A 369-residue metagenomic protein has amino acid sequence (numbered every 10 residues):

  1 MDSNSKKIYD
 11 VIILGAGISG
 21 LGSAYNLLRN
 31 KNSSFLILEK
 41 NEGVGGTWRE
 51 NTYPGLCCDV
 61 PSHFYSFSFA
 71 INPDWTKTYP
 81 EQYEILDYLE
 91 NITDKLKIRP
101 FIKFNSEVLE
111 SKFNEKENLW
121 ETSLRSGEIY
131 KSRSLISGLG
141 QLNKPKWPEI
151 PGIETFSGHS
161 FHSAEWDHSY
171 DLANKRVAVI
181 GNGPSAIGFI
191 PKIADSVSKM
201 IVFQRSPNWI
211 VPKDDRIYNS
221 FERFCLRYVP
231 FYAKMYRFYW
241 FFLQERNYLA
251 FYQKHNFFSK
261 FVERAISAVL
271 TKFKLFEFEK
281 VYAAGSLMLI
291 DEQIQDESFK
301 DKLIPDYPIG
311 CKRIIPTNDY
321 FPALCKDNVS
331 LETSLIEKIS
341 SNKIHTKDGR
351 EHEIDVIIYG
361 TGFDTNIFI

Functional and structural regions predicted by a protein language model:
S5-I8, I13-I18, G22-I37, N41-G43 (+3 more regions): Rossmann-like dinucleotide-binding core of oxidoreductases
K7-Y9, R125-S134, L172-A173, K347-V356: Core beta-strand elements of the Rossmann-like FAD/NAD(P) dinucleotide-binding domain in flavoenzyme oxidoreductases
Y9-I13, I18-I102, Q204-R205, E292-S298: Beta1-alpha1 glycine-rich phosphate/pyrophosphate-binding loop at the start of Rossmann-like nucleotide-binding domains
N72-N91, K103, K274-Y282, Y307-D319: Short beta-strand to alpha-helix junction loop
K77-N143: Feature captures the FAD/FMN-dependent oxidoreductase FAD-binding
F104-L119, V329-K347: A conserved short coil-to-beta-strand element within the FAD-binding core of flavoproteins
V356, G360-I369: Glycine/threonine-rich phosphate-binding loop and adjacent beta-strand/alpha-helix elements that clamp
